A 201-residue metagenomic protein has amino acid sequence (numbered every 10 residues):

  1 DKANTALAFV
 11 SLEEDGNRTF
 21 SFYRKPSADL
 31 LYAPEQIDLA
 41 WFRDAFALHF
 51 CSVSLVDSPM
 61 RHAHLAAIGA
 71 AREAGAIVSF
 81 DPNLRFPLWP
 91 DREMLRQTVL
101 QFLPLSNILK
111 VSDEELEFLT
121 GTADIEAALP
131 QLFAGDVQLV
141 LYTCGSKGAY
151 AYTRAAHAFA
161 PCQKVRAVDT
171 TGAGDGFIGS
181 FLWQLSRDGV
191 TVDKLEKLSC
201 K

Functional and structural regions predicted by a protein language model:
D1-S52: Conserved N-terminal subdomain of the carbohydrate kinase-like
K2-T5, F118, V165-A167: A short acidic, often aromatic-flanked loop/helix-cap motif at beta-alpha or helix-coil junctions that lines enzyme
F9-E14, M94-R96, A156: Short low-complexity, flexible loop/linker segments enriched in glycine and/or proline with clustered acidic
S21-Y23, H49, S79, K110 (+1 more regions): Conserved beta-strand segments that form the floor/walls of ligand-binding pockets within enzyme and binding domains
V53-Q131, V137-L139, S146-G148: Conserved beta-alpha-beta core of the PfkB/ribokinase-like small-molecule kinase fold
G69-A70, G121-K201: Conserved phosphate-binding/catalytic region of the ribokinase-like
